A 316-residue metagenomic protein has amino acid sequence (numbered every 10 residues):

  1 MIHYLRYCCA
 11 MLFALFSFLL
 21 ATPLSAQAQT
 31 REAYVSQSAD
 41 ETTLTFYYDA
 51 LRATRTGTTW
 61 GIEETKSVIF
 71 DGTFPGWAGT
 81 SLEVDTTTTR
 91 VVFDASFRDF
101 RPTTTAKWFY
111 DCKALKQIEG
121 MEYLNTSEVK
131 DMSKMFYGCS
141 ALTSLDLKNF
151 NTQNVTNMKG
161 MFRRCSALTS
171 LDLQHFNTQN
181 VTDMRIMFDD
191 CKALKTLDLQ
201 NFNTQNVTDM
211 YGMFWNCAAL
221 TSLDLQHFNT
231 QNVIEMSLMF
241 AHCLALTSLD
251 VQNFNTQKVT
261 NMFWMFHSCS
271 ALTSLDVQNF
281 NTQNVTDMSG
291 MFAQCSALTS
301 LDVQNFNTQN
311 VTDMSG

Functional and structural regions predicted by a protein language model:
M1-Y7: N-terminal secretory signal peptides that target proteins for export/translocation
I2, L20-Q29: Bacterial Sec-dependent N-terminal signal peptides
C8-T22: Bacterial N-terminal signal peptides
Q27-G316: Negatively charged
